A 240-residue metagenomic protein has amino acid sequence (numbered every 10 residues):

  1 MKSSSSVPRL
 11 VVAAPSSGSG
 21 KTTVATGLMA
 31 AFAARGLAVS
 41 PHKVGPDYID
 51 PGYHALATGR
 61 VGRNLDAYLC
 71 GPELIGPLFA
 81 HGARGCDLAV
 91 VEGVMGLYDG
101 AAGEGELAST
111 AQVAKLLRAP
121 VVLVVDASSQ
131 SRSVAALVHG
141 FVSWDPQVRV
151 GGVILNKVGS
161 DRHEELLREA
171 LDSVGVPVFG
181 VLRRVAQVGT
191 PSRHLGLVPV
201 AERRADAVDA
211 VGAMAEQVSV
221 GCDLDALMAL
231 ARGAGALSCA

Functional and structural regions predicted by a protein language model:
K2-S19, T23, M29-L117, V121 (+2 more regions): ATP-dependent carboxylate-amine ligase catalytic core
S131-A240: Internal gly/pro-rich beta-alpha loop/helix module that stabilizes soluble enzyme cofactors or their anionic handles
